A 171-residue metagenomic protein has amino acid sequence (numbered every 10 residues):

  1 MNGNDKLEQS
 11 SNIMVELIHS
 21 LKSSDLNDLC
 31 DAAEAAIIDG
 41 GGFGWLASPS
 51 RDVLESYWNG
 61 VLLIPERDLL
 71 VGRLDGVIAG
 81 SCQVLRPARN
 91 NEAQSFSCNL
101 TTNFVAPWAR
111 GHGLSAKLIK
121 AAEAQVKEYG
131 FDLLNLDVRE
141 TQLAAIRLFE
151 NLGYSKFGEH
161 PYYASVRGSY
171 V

Functional and structural regions predicted by a protein language model:
K6-I13, C98, D132-N135, R139-I146 (+2 more regions): C-terminal "cap" of GNAT-fold acetyltransferases
E16-W108, I119-A121, Q125: Acetyl-CoA-dependent GNAT
P65-E66, G130, G153: Residues at helix C-cap/C′ positions in short coil/turn segments immediately following an alpha-helix
G76, G80, G113-S115, G153: Conserved phosphate-binding and hydrolysis motifs of nucleotide-dependent enzymes
S81, L114-A116, E159, S169: Gly/Ser/Thr-rich helix-start
A93, A106-K120, K127-Y129, E140-R147 (+1 more regions): Conserved glycine-rich acetyl-CoA-binding loop
G111, K156-F157: Extended, non-catalytic scaffold segments that flank or surround catalytic motifs
